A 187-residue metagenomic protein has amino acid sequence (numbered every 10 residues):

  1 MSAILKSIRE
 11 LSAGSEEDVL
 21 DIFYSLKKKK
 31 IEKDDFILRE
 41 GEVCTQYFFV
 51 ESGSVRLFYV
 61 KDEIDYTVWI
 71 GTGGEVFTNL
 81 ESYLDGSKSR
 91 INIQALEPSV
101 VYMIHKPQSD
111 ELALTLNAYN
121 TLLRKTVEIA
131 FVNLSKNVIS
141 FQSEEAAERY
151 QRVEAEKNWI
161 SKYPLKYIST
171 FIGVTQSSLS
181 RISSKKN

Functional and structural regions predicted by a protein language model:
M1-K27: Cyclic nucleotide-binding regulatory module and flanking cytosolic helices
Y24, F36-Q46, I64-D65, G86-S89: A short beta-loop-beta micro-motif enriched in histidine and acidic residues
K27, S54-F58, V76, V100-V101: Short beta-strand segments in beta-sandwich/barrel cores
K27-E42, G71-E75: Conserved short histidine dyad/triad with adjacent acidic residue
K28-K29, T45-V50, V68-W69, F171: His/acidic/aromatic-lined binding-pocket segments of jelly-roll/cupin-type domains and related regulatory beta-sandwich
D34, T45-R56, G73-G74: Glycine- and acidic-residue-biased ligand/ion/polar-headgroup-sensing regions
Y66-K125: Cyclic-nucleotide recognition modules
E144-N187: Phosphate-/nucleic-acid-contacting segments
